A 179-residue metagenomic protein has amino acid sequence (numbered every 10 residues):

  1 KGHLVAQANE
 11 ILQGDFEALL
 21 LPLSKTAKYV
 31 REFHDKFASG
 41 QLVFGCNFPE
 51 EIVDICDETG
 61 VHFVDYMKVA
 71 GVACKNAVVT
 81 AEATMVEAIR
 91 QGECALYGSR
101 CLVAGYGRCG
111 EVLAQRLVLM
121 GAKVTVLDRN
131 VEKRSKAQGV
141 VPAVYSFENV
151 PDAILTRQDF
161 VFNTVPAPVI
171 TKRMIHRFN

Functional and structural regions predicted by a protein language model:
K1, A95-V118: Glycine-rich adenosine-cofactor-binding loop
K1-Q7, M120-V140: NAD(P)-binding Rossmann-fold cofactor-contacting core
G2-G14, S146-F147: A short, well-structured beta->alpha microelement
Q13-G14, I52-E58, K133-V140, I175-R177: Short loop/helix-cap segments at secondary-structure boundaries that form the rim of catalytic
L19-Y97: Glycine/serine-rich phosphate-binding loop and adjoining beta1-alpha1 elements at the start of nucleotide-handling
P22, G45-C46, Y66-V69, R90 (+5 more regions): Conserved mixed alpha/beta catalytic, RNA-binding, or beta-rich assembly cores of soluble enzyme, regulatory
S24-G40, V141-N179: Rossmann-like adenosine-cofactor binding region
L42, R100, K123: Residues at the starts of beta-strands that form the adenosine-phosphate
